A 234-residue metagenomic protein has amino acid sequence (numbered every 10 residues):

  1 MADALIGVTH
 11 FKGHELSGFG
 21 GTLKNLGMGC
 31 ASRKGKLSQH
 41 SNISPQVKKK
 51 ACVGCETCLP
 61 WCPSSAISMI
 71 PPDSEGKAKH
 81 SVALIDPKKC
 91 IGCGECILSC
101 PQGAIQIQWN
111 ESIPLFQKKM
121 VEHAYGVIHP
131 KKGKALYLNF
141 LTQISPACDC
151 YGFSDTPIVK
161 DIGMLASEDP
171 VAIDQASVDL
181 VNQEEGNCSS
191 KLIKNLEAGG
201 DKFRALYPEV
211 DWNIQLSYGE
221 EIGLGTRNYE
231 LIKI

Functional and structural regions predicted by a protein language model:
M1-I234: Extended, low-polarity segments enriched in aliphatic/aromatic residues
